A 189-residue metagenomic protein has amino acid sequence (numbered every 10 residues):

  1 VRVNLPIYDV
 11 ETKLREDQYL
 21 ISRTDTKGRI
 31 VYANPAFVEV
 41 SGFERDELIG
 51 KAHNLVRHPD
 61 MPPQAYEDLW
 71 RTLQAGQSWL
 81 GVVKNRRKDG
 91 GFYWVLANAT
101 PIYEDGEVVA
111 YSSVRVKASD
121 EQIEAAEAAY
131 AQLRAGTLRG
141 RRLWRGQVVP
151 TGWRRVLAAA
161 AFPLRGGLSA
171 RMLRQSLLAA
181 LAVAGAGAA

Functional and structural regions predicted by a protein language model:
I21-T24: Core hydrophobic beta-sheet residues of small sensory/regulatory alpha/beta domains, primarily PAS-family
I30-V31: Conserved hydrophobic beta-strand signature of PAS-family and PAS-like sensory domains
F37-L48: PAS/PAS-like sensory domain cap-loop motif
R57-Q74: PAS/Per-ARNT-Sim sensory domains
S78, F92-W94, A110: Beta-strand residues that line the small-molecule/cofactor-binding core of sensory signal-transduction domains
K84-D89, Y103: PAS-family sensory domains
N98-Y111, V116-A126: Short loop/turn elements at sensory-signaling interfaces that couple input to output
G146-A189: Alpha-helical transmembrane segments and their helix-membrane boundary motifs
